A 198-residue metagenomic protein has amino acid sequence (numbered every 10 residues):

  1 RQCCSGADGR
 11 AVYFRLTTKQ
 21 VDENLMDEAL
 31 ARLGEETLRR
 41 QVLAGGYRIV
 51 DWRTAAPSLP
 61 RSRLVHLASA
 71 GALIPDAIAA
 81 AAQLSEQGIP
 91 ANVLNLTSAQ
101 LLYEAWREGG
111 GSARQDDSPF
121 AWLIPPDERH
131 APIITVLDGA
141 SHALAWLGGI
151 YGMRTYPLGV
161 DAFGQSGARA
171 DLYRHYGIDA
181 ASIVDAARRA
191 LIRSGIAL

Functional and structural regions predicted by a protein language model:
R1-L198: Thiamine diphosphate
